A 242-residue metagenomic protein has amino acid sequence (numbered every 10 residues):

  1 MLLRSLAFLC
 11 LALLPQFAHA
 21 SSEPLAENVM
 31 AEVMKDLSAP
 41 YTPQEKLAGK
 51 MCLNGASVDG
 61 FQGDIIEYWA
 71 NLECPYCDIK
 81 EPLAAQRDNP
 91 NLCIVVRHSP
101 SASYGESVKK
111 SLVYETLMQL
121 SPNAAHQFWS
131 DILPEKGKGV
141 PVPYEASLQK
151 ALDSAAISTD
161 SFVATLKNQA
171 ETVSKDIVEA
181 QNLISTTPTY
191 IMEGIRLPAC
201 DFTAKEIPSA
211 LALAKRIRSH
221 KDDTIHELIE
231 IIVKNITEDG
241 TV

Functional and structural regions predicted by a protein language model:
M1-G49, D223-V242: N-terminal targeting signals for export/organelle localization
F8, K50, L72-P75, N91 (+1 more regions): Secreted/extracellular small peptides and ectodomain modules produced from precursors
S21, W69, K150-V242: C-terminal cap of thioredoxin/glutaredoxin-like
K46-I65: A short beta-strand-turn-helix
C52-G55, P82, D176-V178: A generic local structural motif
D59-F61, R87-N89, E106, N182-S185: Extracellular/periplasmic catalytic domains that process cell-envelope and extracellular macromolecules
E67, L72-D153, H226-N235: Structural alpha/beta surface segment adjacent to cysteine/selenocysteine redox centers across thiol/disulfide enzymes
